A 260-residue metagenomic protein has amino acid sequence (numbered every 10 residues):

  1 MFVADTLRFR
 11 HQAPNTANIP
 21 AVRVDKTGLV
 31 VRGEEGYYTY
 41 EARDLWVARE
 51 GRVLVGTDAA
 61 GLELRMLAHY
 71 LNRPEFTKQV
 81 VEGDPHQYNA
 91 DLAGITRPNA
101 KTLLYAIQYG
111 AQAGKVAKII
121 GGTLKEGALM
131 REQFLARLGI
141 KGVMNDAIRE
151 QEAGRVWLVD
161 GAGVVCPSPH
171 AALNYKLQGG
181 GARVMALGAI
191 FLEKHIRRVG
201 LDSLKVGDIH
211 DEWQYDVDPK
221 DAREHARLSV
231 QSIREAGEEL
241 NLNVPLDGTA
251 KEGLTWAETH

Functional and structural regions predicted by a protein language model:
M1-G94, R149-E212, R227-A236: Acidic, glycine-rich two-metal-ion catalytic cores of nucleic acid-processing enzymes
M1-V3, A106, G121, Q133-F134 (+3 more regions): A glycine-rich phosphate-binding loop feature that marks nucleotide/adenosyl-phosphate handling sites
D58-A59, L104, A113-K115, D202-D218 (+1 more regions): Catalytic palm active-site di-aspartate
G94-R97, I120-M130: Short, basic interhelical loop/turn and adjoining N-cap of the next helix at nucleic-acid- or acidic-partner-contacting
R97-Y109: Short, amphipathic alpha-helical "recognition" segments used to contact nucleic acids or chromatin
Q112-G121, W213-V230: Catalytic palm subdomain of template-directed nucleic-acid polymerases, centered on the conserved carboxylate motif
A128, E132-N145, E193: Short, solvent-exposed alpha-helical "recognition" segments
A136-M144, K220-H260: Polymerase palm active-site segment centered on the conserved acidic dipeptide of motif C
